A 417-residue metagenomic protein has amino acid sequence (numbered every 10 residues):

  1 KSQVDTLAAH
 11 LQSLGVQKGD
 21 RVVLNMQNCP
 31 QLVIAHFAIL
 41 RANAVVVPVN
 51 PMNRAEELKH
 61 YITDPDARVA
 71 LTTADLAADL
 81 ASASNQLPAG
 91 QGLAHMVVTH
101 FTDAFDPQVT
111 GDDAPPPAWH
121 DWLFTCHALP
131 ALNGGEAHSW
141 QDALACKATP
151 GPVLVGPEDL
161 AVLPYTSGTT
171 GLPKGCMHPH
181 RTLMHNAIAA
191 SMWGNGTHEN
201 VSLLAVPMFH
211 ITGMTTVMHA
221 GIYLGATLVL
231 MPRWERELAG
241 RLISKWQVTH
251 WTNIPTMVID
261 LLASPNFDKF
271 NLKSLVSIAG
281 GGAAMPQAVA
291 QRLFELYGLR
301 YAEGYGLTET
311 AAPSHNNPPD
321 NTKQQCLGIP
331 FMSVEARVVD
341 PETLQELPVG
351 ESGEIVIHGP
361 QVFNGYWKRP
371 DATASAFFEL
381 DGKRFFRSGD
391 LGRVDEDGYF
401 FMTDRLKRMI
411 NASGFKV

Functional and structural regions predicted by a protein language model:
A9, S13-L14, R41-D142: Structural core segment of the AMP-binding/adenylate-forming
L14, E346-G350, V356-V417: Conserved ATP-binding/catalytic segment of the ANL
R21, Q27-V47, P51-A55, T63-V69 (+5 more regions): A short helix-loop-beta submotif of the ANL/AMP-binding
M26, A44-I62, A74-D79, F101 (+3 more regions): ATP-dependent adenylate-forming carboxylate-activation enzymes
P116-Y165, L172, N195-V201: Conserved pre-ATP/AMP-binding loop-to-beta segment of ANL
L154, A161-H185, N317: Conserved AMP-binding A3 loop
M184-V201, F209-H250, V258-D260, S264: Conserved AMP-binding/adenylation subdomain of ANL enzymes
V248-N253, L262-K323, E335: Gly/Ser/Thr-rich phosphate-binding loop
